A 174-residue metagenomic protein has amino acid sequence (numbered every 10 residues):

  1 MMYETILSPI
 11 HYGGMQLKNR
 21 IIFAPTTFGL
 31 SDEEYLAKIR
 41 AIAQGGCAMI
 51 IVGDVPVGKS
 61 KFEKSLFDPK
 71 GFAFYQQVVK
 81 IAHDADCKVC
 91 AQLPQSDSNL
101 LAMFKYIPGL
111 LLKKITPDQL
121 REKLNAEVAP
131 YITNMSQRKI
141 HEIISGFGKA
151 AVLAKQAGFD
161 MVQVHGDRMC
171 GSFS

Functional and structural regions predicted by a protein language model:
M1-S174: Flavin-dependent oxidoreductase catalytic cores
